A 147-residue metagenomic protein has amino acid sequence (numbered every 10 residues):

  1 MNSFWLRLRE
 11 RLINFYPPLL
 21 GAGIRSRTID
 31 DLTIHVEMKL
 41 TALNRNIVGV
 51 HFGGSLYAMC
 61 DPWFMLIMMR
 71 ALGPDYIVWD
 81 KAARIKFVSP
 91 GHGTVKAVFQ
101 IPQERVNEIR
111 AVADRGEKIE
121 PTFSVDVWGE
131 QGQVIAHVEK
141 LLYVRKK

Functional and structural regions predicted by a protein language model:
M1-E37, P74: Non-catalytic linker/capping segments at the edges of enzyme domains
L20-R25, K81-F87, E108-R110: Short structured motifs
A22, L32-I34, W79-A83, G93-A97 (+1 more regions): A generic structural signal for short beta-strands and their flanking turns/coil linkers
I29-T33, V88-T94, W128-Q133: A short, structured loop/turn motif at beta-sheet edges
V36, A83-F87, A97-F99, F123-V125 (+1 more regions): A structural signal for short, well-ordered beta-strand segments
L43-W63, I77: Hot-dog-fold acyl-thioester-processing enzymes
I67-E104: Hydrophobic beta-strand-centered segment that forms part of the acyl-chain substrate-binding groove
P102-K147: HotDog/MaoC-like acyl-thioester-processing domains
